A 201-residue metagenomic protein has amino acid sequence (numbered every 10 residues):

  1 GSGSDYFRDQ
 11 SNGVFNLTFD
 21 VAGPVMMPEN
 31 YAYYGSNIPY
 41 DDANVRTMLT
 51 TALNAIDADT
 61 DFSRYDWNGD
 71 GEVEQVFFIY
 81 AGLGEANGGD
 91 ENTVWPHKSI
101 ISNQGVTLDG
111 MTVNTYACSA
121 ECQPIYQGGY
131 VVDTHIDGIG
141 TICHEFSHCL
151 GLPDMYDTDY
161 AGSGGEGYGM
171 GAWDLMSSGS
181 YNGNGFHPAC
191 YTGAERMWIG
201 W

Functional and structural regions predicted by a protein language model:
G1-M111: Active-site-proximal segments of metallohydrolase catalytic domains
Q75, A81-W201: Extracellular hydrolytic enzyme modules, especially secreted metalloproteases of the metzincin/thermolysin-like class
